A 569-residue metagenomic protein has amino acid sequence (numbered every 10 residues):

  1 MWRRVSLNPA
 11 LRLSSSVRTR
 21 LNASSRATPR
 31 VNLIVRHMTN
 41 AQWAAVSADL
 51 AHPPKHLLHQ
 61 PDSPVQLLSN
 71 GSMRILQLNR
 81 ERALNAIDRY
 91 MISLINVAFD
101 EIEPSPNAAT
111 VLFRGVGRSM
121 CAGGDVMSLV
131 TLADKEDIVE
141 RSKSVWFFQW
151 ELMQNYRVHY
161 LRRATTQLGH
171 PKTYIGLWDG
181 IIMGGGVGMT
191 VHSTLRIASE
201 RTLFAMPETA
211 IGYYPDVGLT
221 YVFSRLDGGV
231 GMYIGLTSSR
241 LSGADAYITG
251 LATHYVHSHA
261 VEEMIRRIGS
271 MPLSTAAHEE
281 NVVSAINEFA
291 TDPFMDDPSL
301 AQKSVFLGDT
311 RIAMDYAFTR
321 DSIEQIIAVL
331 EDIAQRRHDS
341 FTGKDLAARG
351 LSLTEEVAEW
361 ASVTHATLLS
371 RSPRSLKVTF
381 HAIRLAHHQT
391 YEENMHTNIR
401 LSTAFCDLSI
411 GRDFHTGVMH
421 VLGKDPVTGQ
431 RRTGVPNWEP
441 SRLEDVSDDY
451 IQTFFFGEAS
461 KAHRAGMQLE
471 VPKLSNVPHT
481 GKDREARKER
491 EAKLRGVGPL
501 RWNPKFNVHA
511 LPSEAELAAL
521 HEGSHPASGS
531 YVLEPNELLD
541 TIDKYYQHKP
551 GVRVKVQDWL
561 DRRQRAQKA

Functional and structural regions predicted by a protein language model:
W2-R114, D345-G350, K473-A569: Conserved CoA-thioester-binding segment of acyl-CoA-metabolizing enzymes
G71, L76, L94-I138, R157-I175 (+1 more regions): A structural preference for short, pocket-lining loop segments at secondary-structure junctions
F113, D125, M189-T190, D245-A246 (+2 more regions): Hydrophobic/aromatic residues within transmembrane alpha-helices of multi-pass small-molecule transporters
E136-L152: Active-site-proximal gating segment of KS-fold condensing enzymes and close homologs
V158-I211, Y233-S239, G243, H254: Glycine-rich beta-to-alpha active-site loop
G218, D227-A276: Contiguous mid-protein beta-loop-alpha structural module that forms a pocket-lining wall or clamp of enzyme active
H257-L368, S375: Amphipathic alpha-helical blocks and their helix-capping loop/short-beta junctions
I333-E356, L368-L376, F380-D540, Y545: Long, low-complexity C-terminal extensions of enzymes
